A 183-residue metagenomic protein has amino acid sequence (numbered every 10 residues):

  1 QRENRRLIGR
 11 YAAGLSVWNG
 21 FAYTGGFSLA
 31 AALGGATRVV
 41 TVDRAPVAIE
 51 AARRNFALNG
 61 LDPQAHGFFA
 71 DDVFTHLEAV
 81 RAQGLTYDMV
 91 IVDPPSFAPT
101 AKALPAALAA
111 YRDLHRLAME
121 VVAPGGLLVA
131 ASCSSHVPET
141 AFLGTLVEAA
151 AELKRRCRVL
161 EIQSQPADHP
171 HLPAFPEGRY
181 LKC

Functional and structural regions predicted by a protein language model:
Q1-A36: Glycine-rich adenosyl-nucleotide cofactor-binding module
A12, G60, G84, V121-A123: A generic alpha-to-beta junction signature in SAM-dependent methyltransferases
G35, A57-P63, A151-C157: Short helix-capping segments at alpha-helix termini
A36-T37, A123-G126: A short helix->loop->beta-strand "cap" motif at the edges of active sites that frequently abuts
R38-D43: Conserved SAM-binding motif I beta-strand of class I
V47-I91: S-adenosyl-L-methionine
A48, Y87-L117, A123: Mobile active-site "lid"/loop adjacent to the S-adenosyl-L-methionine
T86, D113, L127-C183: C-terminal catalytic and target-recognition region of SAM-dependent MTase-like enzymes, primarily methyltransferases
